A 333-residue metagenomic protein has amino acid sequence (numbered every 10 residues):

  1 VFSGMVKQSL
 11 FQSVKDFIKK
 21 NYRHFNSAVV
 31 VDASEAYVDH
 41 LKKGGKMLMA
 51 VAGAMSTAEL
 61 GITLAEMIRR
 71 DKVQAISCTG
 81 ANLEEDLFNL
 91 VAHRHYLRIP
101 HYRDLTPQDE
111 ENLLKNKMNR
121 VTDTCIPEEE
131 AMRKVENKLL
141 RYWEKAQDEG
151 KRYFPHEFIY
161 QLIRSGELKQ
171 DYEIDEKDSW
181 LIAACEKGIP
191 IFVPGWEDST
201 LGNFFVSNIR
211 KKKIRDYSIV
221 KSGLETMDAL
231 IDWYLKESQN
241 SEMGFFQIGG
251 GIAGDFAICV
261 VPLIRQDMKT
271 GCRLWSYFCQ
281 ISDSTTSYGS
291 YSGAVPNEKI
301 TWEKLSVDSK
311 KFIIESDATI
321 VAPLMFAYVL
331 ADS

Functional and structural regions predicted by a protein language model:
V1-L41: N-terminal glycine-rich anion-binding loop in soluble enzyme alpha/beta folds
F25-A28, E242, I252, C259 (+1 more regions): C-terminal functional extensions of proteins
A33-M47, A183-K187, D232-E242: Glycine-rich phosphate/diphosphate-binding loops that line cofactor/substrate pockets in enzymes
M47-S56, I76, F192-W196, R215-Y291: Glycine-rich anion-binding loop/nest that anchors nucleotide
E59-I62, L87-H93, N203-S207, A257-V260 (+1 more regions): Short acidic, glycine/serine/threonine-rich loops at helix termini
T63-R69, S207-K211, V261-D267, A294-E298: Short, solvent-exposed amphipathic alpha-helical segments in soluble enzyme and RNA/protein-processing domains
A65-V135: A generic, well-ordered mixed alpha/beta core segment in the N-terminal half of proteins
D109-T200: Ligand-binding beta-strand-loop-alpha-helix segment within the catalytic cores of soluble metabolic enzymes
